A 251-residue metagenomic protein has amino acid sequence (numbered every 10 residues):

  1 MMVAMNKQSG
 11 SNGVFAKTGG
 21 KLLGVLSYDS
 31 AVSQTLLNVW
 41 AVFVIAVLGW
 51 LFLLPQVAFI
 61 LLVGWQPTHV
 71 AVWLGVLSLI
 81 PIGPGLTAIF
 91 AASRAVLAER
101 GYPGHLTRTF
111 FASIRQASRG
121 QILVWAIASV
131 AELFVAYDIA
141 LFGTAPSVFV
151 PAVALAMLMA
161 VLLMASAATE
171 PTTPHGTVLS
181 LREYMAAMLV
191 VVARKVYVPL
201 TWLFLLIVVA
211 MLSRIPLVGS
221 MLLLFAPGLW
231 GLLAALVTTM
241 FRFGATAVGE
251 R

Functional and structural regions predicted by a protein language model:
M1-A136, V148-F149, M164-L206, A210-R251: Helix-coil boundary and N-terminal low-complexity module in membrane systems
L141: Residues that scaffold, gate, or flank divalent-cation-dependent active/transport sites
S147-L155: Small-residue-rich helix-loop
A156-S166: Generic alpha-helical transmembrane segments
